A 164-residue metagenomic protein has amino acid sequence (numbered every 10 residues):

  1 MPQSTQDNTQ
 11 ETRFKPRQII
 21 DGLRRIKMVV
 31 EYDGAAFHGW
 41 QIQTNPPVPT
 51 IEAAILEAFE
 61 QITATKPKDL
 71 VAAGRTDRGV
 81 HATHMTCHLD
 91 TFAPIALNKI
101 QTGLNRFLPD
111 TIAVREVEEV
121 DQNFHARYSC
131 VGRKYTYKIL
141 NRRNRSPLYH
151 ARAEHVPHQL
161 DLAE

Functional and structural regions predicted by a protein language model:
P2, E11-E164: Structured-RNA-binding interfaces characteristic of tRNA pseudouridine synthases
D7-N8: Intrinsic-disorder-associated, low-complexity terminal segments enriched in Asp/Asn/His/Tyr and depleted of Lys/Arg
